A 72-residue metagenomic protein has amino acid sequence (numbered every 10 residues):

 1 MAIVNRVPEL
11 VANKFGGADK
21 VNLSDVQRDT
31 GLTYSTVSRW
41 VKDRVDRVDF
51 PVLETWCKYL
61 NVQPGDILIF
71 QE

Functional and structural regions predicted by a protein language model:
M1-A2, R39, L68-E72: Short, charged recognition helix plus adjacent turn of helix-turn-helix-like nucleic-acid-binding domains
M1-D25: A short, Lys/Arg-rich alpha-helix, primarily the initiator
N5, F50-P51: A generic alpha-helix surface/boundary motif
V11, V41, V52, Q71: DNA major-groove recognition helix of helix-turn-helix
A12, R28, K58: Short polybasic/polar patches that bind polyanions
A18-R39: Short alpha-helical DNA-recognition segment
R44-D49: Short, solvent-exposed alpha-helical "recognition" segments
P51-D66: DNA major-groove recognition helix of helix-turn-helix/homeodomain DNA-binding modules
